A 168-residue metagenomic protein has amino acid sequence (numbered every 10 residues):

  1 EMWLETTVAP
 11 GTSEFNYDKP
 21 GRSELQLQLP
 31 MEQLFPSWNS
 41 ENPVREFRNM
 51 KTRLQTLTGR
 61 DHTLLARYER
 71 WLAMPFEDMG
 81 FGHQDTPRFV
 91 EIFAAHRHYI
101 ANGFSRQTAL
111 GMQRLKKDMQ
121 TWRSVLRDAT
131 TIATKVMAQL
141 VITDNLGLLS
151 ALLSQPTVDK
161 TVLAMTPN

Functional and structural regions predicted by a protein language model:
E1-R70: N-terminal mature-domain "stem" immediately C-terminal to a signal peptide or N-terminal signal-anchor/transmembrane
L57-D78, L110-Q120: Helix-turn-helix repeat elements of alpha-solenoid scaffolds
M79-H83: Acidic, Ser/Thr- and Gly/Pro-rich intrinsically disordered linkers and low-complexity segments that flank or connect
P87-G103, L140-D144: Amphipathic alpha-helical repeat scaffolds of TPR domains
S105-L110, I132: Soluble catalytic regions of membrane-associated enzymes that act on cell-envelope and secretory-pathway components
Q113-N168: Extended amphipathic alpha-helical segments with heptad-repeat/coiled-coil character used for oligomerization, fusion
